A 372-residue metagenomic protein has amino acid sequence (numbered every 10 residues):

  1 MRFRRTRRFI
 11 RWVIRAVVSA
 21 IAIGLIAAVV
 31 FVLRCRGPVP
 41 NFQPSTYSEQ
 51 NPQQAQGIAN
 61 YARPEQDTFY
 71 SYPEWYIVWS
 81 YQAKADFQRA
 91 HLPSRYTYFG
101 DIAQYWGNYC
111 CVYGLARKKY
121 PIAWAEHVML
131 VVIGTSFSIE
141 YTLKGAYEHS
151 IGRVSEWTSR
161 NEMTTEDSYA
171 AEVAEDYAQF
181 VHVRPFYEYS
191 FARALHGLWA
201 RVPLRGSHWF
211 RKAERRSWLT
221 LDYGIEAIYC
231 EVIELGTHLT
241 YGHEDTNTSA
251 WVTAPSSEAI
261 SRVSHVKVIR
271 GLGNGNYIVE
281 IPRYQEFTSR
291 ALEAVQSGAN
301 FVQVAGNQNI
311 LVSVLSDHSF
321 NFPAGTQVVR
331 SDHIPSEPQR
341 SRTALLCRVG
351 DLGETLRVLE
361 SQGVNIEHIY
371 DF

Functional and structural regions predicted by a protein language model:
R2-L25: N-terminal Sec-pathway targeting helices
R4, I10, Y70, Q88 (+7 more regions): Compositionally biased, low-structure terminal segments
F9, P121, S257-E258: General structural signal for secondary-structure boundaries
I23-L33: Hydrophobic alpha-helical membrane-insertion segments, chiefly the h-region of N-terminal signal peptides
F31-F186: Long, solvent-exposed N-terminal ectodomains/accessory regions that are displayed to the extracellular/lumenal milieu
Y187, F191-T246: Long amphipathic alpha-helical scaffold segments
T237-F372: A conserved regulatory-domain signal marking ACT and ACT-like small-molecule sensing domains and adjacent regulatory
